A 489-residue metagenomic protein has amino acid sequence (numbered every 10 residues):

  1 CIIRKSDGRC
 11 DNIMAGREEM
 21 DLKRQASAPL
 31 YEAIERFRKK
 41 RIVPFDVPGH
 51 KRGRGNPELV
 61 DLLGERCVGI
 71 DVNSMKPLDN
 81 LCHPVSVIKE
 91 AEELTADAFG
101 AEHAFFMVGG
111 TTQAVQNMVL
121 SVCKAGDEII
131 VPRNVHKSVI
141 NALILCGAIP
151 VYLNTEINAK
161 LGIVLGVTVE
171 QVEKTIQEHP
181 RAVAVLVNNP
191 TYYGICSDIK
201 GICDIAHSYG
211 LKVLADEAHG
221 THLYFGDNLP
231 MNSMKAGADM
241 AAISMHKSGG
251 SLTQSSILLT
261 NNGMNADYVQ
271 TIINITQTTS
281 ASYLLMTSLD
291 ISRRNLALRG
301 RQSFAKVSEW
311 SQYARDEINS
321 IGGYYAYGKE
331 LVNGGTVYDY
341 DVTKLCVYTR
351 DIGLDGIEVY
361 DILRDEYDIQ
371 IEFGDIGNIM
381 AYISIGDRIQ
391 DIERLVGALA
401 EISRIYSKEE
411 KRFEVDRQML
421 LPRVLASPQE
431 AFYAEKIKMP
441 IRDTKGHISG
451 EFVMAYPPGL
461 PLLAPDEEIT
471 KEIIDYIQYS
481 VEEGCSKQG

Functional and structural regions predicted by a protein language model:
C1-I2, N12: Generic short N-terminal amphipathic or hydrophobic helices
C10, M14-V68, M454, P458: N-terminal glycine-rich, Lys/His-bearing helix-loop that initiates the first secondary-structure elements of many
D21-E35, K39-R41, L59-L62, H83 (+2 more regions): Conserved PLP-enzyme active-site core in the AAT-like
V68-G110: Conserved N-terminal alpha-helix of the aminotransferase class I/II PLP-enzyme fold
L78, F105-M107, V185-N188, C346 (+1 more regions): Short glycine-rich or small-residue beta-strand-to-loop segments that form or flank ligand, phosphate, metal/Fe-S
Q312-Y313, N319-Q488: Conserved C-terminal alpha-helix-loop-beta "cap" of PLP-dependent enzymes that closes/shapes the active-site mouth
